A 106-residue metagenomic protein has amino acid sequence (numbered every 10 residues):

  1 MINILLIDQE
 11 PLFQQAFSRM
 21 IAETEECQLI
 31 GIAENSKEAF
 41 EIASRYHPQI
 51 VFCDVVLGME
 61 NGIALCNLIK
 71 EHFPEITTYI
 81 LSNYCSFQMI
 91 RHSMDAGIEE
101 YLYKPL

Functional and structural regions predicted by a protein language model:
M1-F13, F17-I21: Conserved acidic segment of CheY-like receiver
E26-E34, I42: Short hydrophobic/Thr-rich beta-strand motif most characteristic of the beta2 strand and flanking loop of CheY-like
N35, N61-A64: Acidic catalytic/metal-coordinating carboxylates
Y46-F52, L57: Active-site beta3 strand of CheY-like receiver
G58, S82: The feature encodes the CheY-like receiver
I63-E75: Short amphipathic alpha-helix used as the core "switch/output" element in two-component signaling
Y84-C85, A96: Short, conserved "switch-loop" micro-motifs in signal-transduction and mechanochemical regulators
